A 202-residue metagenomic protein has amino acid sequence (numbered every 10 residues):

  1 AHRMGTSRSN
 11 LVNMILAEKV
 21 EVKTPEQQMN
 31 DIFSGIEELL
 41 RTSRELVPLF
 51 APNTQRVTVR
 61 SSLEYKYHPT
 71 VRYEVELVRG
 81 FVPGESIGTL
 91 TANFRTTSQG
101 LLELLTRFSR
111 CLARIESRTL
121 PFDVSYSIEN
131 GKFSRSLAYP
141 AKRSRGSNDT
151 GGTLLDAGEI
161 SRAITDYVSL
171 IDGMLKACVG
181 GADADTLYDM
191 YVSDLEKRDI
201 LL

Functional and structural regions predicted by a protein language model:
T6-M29: Short, basic amphipathic alpha-helical segments that act as recognition/interaction helices in nucleic-acid-binding
N10-N13, N30, N53, N93 (+2 more regions): Detector for Asparagine
V12-I15, I36-E37, T119: Glycine-rich loops and low-complexity Gly/Arg-rich segments that provide flexible linkers or classic glycine-based
E21-T54: Short, positively charged interaction helices/loops
E38, P48, V57-S61, Y73 (+2 more regions): Hydrophobic transmembrane signal anchors and adjacent membrane-proximal interface regions, especially in viral
P52-K132: Non-catalytic interaction/regulatory modules that flank or connect domains
R95-L202: Charged, low-complexity intrinsically disordered regulatory/assembly segments
